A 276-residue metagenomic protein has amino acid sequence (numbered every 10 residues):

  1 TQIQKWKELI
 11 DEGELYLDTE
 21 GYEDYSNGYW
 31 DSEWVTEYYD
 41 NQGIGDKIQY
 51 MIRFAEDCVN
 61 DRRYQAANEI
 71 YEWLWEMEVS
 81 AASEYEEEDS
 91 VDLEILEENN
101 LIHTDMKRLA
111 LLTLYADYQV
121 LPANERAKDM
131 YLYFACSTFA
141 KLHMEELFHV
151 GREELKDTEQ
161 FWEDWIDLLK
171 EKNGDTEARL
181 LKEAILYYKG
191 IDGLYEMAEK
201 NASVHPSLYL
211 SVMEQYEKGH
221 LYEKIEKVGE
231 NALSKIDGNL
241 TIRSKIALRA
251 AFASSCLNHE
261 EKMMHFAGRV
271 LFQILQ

Functional and structural regions predicted by a protein language model:
T1-Q276: Eukaryote-biased, non-catalytic alpha-solenoid scaffold regions
